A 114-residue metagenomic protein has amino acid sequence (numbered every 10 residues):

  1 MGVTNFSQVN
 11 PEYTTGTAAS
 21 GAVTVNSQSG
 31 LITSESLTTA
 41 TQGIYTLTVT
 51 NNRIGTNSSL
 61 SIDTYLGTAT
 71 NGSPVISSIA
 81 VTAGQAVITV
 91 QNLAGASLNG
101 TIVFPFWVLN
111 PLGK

Functional and structural regions predicted by a protein language model:
M1-T56, Y65-A69, I79-K114: Extracellular receptor-binding modules and their adjoining Ser/Thr/Gly/Asp/Asn-rich linkers
S58-L60: Short coil-to-beta transition motif at edge beta-strands of beta-rich domains
G72-V75: Short, surface-exposed beta-strand/strand-loop-strand elements in extracellular ectodomains
